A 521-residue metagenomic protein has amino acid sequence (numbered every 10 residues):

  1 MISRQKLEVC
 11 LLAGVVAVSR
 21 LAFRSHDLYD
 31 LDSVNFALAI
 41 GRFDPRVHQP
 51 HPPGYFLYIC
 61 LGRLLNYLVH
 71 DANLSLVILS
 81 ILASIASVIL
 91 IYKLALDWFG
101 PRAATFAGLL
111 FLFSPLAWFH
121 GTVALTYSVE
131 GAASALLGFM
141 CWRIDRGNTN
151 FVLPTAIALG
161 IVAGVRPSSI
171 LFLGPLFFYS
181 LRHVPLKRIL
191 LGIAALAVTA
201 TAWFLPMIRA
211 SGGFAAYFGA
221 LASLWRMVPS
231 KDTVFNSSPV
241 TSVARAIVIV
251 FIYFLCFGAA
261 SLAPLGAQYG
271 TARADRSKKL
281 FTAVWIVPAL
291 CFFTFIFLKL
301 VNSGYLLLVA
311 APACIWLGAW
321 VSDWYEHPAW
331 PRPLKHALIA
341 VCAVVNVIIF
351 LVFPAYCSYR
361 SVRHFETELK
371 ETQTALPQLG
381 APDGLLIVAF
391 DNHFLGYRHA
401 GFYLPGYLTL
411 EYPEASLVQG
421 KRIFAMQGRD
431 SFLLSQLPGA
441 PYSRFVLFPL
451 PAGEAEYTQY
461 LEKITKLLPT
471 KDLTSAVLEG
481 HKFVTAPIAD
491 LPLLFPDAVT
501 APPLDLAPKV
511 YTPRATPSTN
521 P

Functional and structural regions predicted by a protein language model:
V9-A13, L153, I157, A194-A197 (+2 more regions): Signature aromatic-anchored transmembrane alpha helix within multi-pass, membrane-resident enzymes that catalyze glycan
A13-V16, A107-L112, F139, L159-A163 (+1 more regions): Short helix- or helix-capping micro-motifs that position conserved polar/aromatic residues at function-defining sites
L21-S25, I208, L338-L504: Catalytic lumenal/periplasmic loop and adjoining terminal transmembrane helix of membrane glycan-assembly enzymes
L31, P52, L116-V129: Short acidic/glycine- and proline-prone juxtamembrane loop motifs at membrane-interface regions of multi-pass membrane
F43, G121, V162-V165, L171 (+2 more regions): Hydrophobic/aromatic-rich transmembrane helices and adjacent perimembrane loops
R143-N150, L171-A197, L205, R209 (+2 more regions): Perimembrane helix-loop-helix junctions
R188-F235, V248-L262, V345-I349: Membrane-lumen/periplasm interface segments of specific transmembrane helices in polyprenyl phosphate-linked
V248-K279, A283-L290: Hydrophobic, aromatic-rich transmembrane alpha-helices and their immediate juxtamembrane boundary segments
